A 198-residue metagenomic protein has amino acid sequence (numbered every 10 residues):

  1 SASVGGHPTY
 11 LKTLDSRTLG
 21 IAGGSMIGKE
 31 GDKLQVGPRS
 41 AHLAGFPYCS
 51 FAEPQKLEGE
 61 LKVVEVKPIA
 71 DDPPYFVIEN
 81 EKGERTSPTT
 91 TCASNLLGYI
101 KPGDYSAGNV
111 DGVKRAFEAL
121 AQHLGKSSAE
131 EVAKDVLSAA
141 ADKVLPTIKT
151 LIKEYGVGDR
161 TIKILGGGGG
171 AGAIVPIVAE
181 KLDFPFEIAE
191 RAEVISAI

Functional and structural regions predicted by a protein language model:
S1-I198: N-terminally biased helix-coil "hinge/interface" segments that flank
